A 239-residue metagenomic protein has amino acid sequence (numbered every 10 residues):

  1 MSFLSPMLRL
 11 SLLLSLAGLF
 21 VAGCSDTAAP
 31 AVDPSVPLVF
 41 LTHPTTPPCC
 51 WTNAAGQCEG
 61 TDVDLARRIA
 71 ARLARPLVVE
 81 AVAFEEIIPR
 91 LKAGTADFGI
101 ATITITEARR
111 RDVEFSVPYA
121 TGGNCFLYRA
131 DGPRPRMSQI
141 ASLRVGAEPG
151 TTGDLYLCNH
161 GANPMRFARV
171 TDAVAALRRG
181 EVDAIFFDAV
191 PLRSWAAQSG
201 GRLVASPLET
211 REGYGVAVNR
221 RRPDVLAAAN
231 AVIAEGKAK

Functional and structural regions predicted by a protein language model:
V21-G23: C-terminal motif of bacterial Sec signal peptides marking the signal peptidase cleavage site
S25, G60-R72, D131-R134, S138-G153 (+1 more regions): Extended ligand-binding regions for polar small-molecule ligands
A29-T102, R111: Extracytoplasmic small-molecule ligand-binding "clamshell" domains of the periplasmic binding protein/Venus flytrap
L41-T46, E80-E85, G94-T106, A130 (+4 more regions): Beta->alpha turn/N-cap motifs
H43-T45, A120-Y128, A189, R193-A234: Periplasmic-binding protein-like
V63, V78-P89, P149-G150, M165-R179 (+1 more regions): Short helix-initiation/N-cap motifs at beta->coil->alpha
R75, I103-T104, V117-P164: A conserved helix-loop-strand patch within extracytoplasmic ligand-binding domains of the periplasmic binding
E86-P89, A101-D112, V182-T210: A ligand-binding cleft/hinge motif common to bilobed small-molecule-binding domains
